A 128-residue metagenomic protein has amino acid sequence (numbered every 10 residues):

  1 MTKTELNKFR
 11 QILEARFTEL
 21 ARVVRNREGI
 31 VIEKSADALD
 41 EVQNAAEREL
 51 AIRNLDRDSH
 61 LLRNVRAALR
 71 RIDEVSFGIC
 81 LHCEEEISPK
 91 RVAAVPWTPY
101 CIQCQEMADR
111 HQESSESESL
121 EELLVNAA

Functional and structural regions predicted by a protein language model:
M1-E74, D109-A128: Interaction interfaces in information-processing and related assembly proteins
L13, C83, V92: Residue-level signature of catalytic and energy-coupling elements of molecular machines, predominantly ATP/GTP-dependent
D73-S76, W97: Short metal-coordination and nucleic-acid-contact micro-motifs, chiefly zinc-binding Cys/His arrays
G78-L81, P99: Cys/His-enriched microdomains
H82-C83, Q103: Short, cysteine/histidine-rich loop/knuckle motifs that typically chelate Zn2+
I87, A108: Cys/His-rich microdomains that often coordinate metals
K90-V95, H111-E113: Short Cys/His-rich "knuckle" micro-motifs
T98-M107: Cysteine-rich micro-motifs
